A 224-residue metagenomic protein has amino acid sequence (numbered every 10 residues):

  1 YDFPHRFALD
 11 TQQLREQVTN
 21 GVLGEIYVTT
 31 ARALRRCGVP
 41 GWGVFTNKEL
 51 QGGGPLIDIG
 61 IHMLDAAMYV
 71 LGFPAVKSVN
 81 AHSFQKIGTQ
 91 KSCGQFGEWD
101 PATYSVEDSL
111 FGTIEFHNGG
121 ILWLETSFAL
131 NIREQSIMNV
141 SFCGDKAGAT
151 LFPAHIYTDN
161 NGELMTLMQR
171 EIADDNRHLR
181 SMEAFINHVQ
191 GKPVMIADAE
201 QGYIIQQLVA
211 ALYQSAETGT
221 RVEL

Functional and structural regions predicted by a protein language model:
H5-T103, G219: Predominantly a Rossmann-like dinucleotide-binding segment in NAD(P)-dependent oxidoreductases
L9, D58, I137, R180 (+1 more regions): Residue-level signal for the nucleotide or nucleotide-sugar donor/cofactor binding architecture
D10-T11, M63-L64, H178-E183, Q206-A210: A general structural signal for well-ordered alpha-helical segments in protein cores
D65-H155, M182-M195: Contiguous beta-strand/loop segments that form the cofactor/metal-binding neighborhood of enzyme cores
H117, A184-L224: C-terminal helix-rich "cap/oligomerization" subdomain common to oxidoreductases
L164-D174: C-terminal "lid/loop" region of Rossmann-like NAD(P)-dependent oxidoreductases
